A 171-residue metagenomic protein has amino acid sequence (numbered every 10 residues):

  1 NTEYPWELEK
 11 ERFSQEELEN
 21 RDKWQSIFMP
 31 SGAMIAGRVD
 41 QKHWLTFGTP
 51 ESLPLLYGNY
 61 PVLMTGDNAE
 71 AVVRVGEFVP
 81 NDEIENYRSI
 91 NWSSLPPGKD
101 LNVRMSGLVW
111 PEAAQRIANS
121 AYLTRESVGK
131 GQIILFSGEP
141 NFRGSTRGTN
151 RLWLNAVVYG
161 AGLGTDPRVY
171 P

Functional and structural regions predicted by a protein language model:
N1-G48: A glycine-rich, often tryptophan-bearing local segment used as a flexible ligand/cofactor-contacting loop or short
K23, K42-W44, G48-L55, G66-A69 (+1 more regions): Extracellular ligand-binding/catalytic regions of CAZymes and related secreted enzymes and adhesion modules
Y60, M64, E77-F78: Active-site neighborhoods of enzymes that stabilize oxyanions during catalysis
A71-V73: General marker for long, soluble alpha-helical cores
